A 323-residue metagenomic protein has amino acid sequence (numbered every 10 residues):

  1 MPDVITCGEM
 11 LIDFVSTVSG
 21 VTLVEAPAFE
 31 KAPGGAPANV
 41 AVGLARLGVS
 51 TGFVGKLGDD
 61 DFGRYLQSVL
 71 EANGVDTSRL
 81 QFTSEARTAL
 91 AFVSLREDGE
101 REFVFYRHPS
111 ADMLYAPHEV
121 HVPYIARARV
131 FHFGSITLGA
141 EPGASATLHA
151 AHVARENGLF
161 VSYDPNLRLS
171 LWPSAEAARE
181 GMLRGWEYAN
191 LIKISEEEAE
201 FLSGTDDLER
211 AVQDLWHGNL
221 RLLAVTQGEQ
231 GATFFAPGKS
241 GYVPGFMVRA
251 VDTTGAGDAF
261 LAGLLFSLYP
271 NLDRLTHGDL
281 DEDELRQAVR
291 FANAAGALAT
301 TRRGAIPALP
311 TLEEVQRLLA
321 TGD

Functional and structural regions predicted by a protein language model:
M1-D76, Y115: Glycine-rich phosphate/adenosyl-contacting loop at the front of the ribokinase-like
P2-I5, H152-V153, G204-D323: Conserved phosphate-binding/catalytic region of the ribokinase-like
V42, L90-S94, G231-F234: Short beta-strand scaffold segments in enzyme catalytic cores
S50-S135, R317-D323: Conserved N-terminal subdomain of the carbohydrate kinase-like
A89, S135-G139, G296, R302-A305: Glycine-rich phosphate/pyrophosphate-binding beta-alpha loops
P109-H118, L171-A177, T205, H277: Short gly/ser/thr-rich secondary-structure transition/capping motifs
H121, R179-M182, A250: Acidic, amphipathic alpha-helical patches
V130, I136-D214, L220-L222, Q230-G231: Conserved beta-alpha-beta core of the PfkB/ribokinase-like small-molecule kinase fold
